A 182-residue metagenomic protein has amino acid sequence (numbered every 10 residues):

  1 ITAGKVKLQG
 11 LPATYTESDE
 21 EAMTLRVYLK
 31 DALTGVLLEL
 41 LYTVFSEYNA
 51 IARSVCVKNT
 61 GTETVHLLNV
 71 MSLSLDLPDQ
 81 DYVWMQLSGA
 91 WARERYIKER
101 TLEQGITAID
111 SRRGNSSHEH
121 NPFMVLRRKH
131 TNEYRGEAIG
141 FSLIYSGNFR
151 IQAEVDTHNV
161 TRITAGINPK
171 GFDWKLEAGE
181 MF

Functional and structural regions predicted by a protein language model:
I1-D156, V160-I163, N168-W174: Polysaccharide-binding surfaces and accessory modules of carbohydrate-active proteins
